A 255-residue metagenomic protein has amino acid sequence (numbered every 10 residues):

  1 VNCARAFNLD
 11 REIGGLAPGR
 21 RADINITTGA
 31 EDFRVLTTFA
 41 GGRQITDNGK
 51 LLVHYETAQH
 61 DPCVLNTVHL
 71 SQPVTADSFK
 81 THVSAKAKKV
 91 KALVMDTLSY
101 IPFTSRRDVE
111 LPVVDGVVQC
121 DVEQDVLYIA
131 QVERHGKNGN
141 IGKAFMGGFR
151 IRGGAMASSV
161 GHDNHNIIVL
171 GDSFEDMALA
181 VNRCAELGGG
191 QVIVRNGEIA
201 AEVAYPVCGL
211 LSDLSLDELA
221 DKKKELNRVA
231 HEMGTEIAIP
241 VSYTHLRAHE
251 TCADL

Functional and structural regions predicted by a protein language model:
R5-T37: Acidic, glycine-enriched loop/beta-strand segments at the rims of small-molecule binding/catalytic pockets
G19, G42, S173: Divalent metal-coordination and catalytic microenvironments
I24, E31-V35, F39, K222-G234: Phosphate/diphosphate-binding loops
R34-V35, A40-R152, V160-D163: Polyanionic/metal-chelating signatures
N164-M177: C-terminal substrate/ligand-recognition segments
A185-V192: A common structural junction motif
E198-L210: Long, charge-dense
T244-T251: Conserved small/polar residues in nucleotide/adenosyl-binding loops
